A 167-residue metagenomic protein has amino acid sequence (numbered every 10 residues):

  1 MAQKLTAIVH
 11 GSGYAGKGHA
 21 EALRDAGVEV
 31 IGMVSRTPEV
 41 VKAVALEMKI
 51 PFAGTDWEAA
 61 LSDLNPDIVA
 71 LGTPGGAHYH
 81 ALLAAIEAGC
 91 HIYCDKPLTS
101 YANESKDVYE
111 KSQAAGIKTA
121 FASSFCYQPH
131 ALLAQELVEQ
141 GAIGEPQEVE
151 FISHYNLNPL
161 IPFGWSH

Functional and structural regions predicted by a protein language model:
M1-M48: N-terminal Rossmann-like dinucleotide-binding module
I31, G54, Y93, K118-A120 (+1 more regions): Structural detector of well-ordered beta-strand residues that form the stable sheet scaffold of enzyme domains
F52-K111: Beta-loop-alpha module in the N-terminal Rossmann-like domain of NAD(P)-dependent dehydrogenases, especially those
C90, P97-T99, A120-Y127, L132: Rossmann-like NAD(P)(H) cofactor-binding subdomain of soluble oxidoreductases
D107-S124, G144-E150: Rossmann-fold dehydrogenase core element
F125-H167: Predominantly a Rossmann-like dinucleotide-binding segment in NAD(P)-dependent oxidoreductases
